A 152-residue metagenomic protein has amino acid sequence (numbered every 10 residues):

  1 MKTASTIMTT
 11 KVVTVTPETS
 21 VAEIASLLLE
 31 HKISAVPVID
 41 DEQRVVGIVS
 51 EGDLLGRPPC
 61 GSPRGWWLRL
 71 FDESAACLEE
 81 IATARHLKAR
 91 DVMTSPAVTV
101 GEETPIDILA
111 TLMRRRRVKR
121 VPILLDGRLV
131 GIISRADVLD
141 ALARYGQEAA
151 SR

Functional and structural regions predicted by a protein language model:
M1-I33, V38-D41, V45-V46, L68-L112 (+3 more regions): Bateman/CBS regulatory modules and CBS-like beta-alpha motifs in cytosolic regions of diverse proteins
G47-S50, L124, I132-L139: Short hydrophobic beta-strand motif reused across regulatory alpha/beta modules
L55-F71, L139-R152: A short, polar/charged loop-to-alpha-helix boundary motif
V118-K119: Structured functional modules or segments
